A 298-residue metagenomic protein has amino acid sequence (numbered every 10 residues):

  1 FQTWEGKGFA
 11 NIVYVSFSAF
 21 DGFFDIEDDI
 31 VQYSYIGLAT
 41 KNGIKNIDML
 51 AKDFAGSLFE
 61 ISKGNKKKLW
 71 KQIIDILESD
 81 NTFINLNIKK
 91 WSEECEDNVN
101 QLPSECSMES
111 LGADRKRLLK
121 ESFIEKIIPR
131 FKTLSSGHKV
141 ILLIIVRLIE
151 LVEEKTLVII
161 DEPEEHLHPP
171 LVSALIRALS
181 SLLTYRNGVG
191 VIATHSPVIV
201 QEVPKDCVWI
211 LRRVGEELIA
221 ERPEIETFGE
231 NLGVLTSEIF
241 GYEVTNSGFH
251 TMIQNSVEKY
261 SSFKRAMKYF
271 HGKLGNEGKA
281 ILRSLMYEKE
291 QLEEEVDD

Functional and structural regions predicted by a protein language model:
F1, L118-M252: Switch/communication elements of ASCE P-loop NTPase nucleotide-binding domains
Q2-E27: AAA+/P-loop NTPase substrate/partner-engagement loops
G6, A19-F23, S34-K139, V146-E153: Extended helical coiled-coil dimerization/tether regions that scaffold and oligomerize large DNA-maintenance assemblies
A10-V13, R130, G272-G275: A generic secondary-structure signal marking the coil-to-beta-strand transition
S16-S18, A39, T194-P197: A short beta-strand-to-loop transition that corresponds to the Sensor-1 phosphate-sensing loop of AAA+ P-loop ATPases
D25-I36, D206-W209: Short secondary-structure boundary/capping segments
K45, D53-D75, S181, V198-Q201 (+1 more regions): RecA-like P-loop NTPase motor core
